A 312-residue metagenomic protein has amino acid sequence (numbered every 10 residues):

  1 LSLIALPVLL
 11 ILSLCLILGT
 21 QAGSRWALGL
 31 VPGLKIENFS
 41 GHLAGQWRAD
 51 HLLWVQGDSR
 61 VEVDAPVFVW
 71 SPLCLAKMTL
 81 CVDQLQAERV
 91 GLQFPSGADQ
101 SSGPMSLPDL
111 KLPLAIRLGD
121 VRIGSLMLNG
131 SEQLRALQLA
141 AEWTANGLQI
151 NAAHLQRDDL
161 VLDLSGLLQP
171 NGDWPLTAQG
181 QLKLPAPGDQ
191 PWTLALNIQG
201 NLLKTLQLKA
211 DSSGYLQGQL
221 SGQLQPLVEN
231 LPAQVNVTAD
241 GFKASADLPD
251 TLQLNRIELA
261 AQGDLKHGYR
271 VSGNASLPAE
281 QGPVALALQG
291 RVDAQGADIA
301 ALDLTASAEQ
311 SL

Functional and structural regions predicted by a protein language model:
L1-L34: N-terminal type II signal-anchor transmembrane helix that functions as the membrane-insertion/stop-transfer segment
K35, G57-W70, G97-M105, N129-A140 (+7 more regions): Amphipathic hydrophobic-ligand
E37, A98-D99, L112, R117 (+6 more regions): N-terminal secretory/membrane-targeting helices
S40-N129, N151: Flexible beta-edge/linker motif
G41-H42, W47, W143, G200-N201 (+1 more regions): Generic beta-strand structural signal
Q46, H51-L53, Q86-G91, R122 (+5 more regions): Small-residue helix/turn framework positions
P104-N129, Q133-A153, R270-N274, A287 (+1 more regions): Solvent-exposed beta-strand/coil patches in large extracellular/periplasmic or lumenal scaffold regions
